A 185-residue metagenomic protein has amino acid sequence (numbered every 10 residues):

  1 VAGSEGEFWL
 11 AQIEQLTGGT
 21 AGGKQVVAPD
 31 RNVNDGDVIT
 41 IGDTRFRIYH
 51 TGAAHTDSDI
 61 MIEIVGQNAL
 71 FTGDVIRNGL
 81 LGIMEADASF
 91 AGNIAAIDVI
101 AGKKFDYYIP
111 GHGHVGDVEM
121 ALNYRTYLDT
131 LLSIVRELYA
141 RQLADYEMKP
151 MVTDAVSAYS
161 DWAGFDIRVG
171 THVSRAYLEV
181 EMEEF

Functional and structural regions predicted by a protein language model:
V1, E5-F8, V38-I39, A53-T56 (+5 more regions): Solvent-exposed loop/turn segments at secondary-structure junctions within structured extracellular/periplasmic domains
V1-V38: Active-site HxH/HxHxD metal-binding segment of metal-dependent hydrolases
A11, L16, G102-K103, V115-F185: Accessory terminal helices/loops
A28-P29, G82, P110, S157-S160: Proline-rich low-complexity regions
G36-I41, P110: Short acidic-hydrophobic surface loop/beta-edge motif
R45, H50-T130, I134-E137: Metallo-beta-lactamase
